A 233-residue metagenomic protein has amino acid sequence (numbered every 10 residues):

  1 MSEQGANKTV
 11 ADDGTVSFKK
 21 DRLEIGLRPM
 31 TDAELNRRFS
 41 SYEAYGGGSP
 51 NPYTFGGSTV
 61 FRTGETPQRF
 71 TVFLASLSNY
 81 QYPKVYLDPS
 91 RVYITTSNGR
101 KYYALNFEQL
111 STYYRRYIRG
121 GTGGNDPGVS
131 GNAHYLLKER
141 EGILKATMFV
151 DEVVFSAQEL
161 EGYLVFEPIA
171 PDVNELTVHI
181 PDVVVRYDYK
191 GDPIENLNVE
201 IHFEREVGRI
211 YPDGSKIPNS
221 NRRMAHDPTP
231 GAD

Functional and structural regions predicted by a protein language model:
M1-D233: Conserved functional micro-motifs across diverse proteins
